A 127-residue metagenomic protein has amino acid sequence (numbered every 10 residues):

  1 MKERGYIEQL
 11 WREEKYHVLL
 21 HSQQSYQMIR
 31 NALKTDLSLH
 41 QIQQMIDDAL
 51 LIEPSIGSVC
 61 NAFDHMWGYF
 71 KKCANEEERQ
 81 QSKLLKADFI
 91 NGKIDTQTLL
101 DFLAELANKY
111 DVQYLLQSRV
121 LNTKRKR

Functional and structural regions predicted by a protein language model:
M1-R127: Acidic, Ser/Pro/Thr-rich low-complexity regulatory regions and the short amphipathic helical interaction modules they
